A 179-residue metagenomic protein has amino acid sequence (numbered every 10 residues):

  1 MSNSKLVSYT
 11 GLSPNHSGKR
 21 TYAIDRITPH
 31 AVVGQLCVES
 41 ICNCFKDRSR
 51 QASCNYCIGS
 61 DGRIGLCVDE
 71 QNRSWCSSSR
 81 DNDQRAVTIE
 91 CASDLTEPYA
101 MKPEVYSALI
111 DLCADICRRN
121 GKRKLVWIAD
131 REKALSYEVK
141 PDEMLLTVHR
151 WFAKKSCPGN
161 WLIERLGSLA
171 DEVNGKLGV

Functional and structural regions predicted by a protein language model:
M1-D83, C157: N-terminal catalytic cores of peptidoglycan-degrading enzymes
S2-T10, H16-T21, L95-V179: Basic/polar, cationic surfaces and motifs that engage anionic cell-wall and phosphate/carboxylate ligands
P29, V87, L146-V148: Hydrophobic faces of well-ordered beta-strands that scaffold small-molecule active sites in alpha/beta enzyme cores
V33, E70, R80-P98, A114-R118 (+1 more regions): Cell-envelope and extracellular/periplasmic
Y56, I89, L109: Divalent metal-coordination and catalytic microenvironments
